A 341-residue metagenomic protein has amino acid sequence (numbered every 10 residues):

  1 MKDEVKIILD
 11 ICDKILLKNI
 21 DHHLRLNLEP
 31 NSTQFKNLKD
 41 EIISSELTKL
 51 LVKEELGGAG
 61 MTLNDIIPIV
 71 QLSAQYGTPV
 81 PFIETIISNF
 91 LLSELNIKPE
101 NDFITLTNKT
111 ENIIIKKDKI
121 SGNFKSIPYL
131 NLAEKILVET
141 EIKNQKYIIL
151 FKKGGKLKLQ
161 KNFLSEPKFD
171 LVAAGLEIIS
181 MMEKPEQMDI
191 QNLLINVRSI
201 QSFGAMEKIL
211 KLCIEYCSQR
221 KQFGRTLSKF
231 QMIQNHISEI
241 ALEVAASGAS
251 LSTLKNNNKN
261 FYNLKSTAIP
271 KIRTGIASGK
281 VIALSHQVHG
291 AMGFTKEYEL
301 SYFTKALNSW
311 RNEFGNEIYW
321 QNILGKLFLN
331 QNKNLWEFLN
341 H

Functional and structural regions predicted by a protein language model:
M1-Y76, K119, I195-H341: Alpha-helical interface subdomain recognition
P30, P68, P79-P81, P99 (+4 more regions): Proline-rich intrinsically disordered, low-complexity coils
E54, P81, M182, Q187-D189 (+1 more regions): Intrinsic structural disorder
D65-I69, E84-S88, E100: Generic hydrophobic, aliphatic-rich segments that mediate packing or membrane embedding
L72, T78-L95: N-terminal glycine-rich flavin-associated loop
F90-S93, I97-E207, E337-H341: FAD-binding core of flavoproteins
